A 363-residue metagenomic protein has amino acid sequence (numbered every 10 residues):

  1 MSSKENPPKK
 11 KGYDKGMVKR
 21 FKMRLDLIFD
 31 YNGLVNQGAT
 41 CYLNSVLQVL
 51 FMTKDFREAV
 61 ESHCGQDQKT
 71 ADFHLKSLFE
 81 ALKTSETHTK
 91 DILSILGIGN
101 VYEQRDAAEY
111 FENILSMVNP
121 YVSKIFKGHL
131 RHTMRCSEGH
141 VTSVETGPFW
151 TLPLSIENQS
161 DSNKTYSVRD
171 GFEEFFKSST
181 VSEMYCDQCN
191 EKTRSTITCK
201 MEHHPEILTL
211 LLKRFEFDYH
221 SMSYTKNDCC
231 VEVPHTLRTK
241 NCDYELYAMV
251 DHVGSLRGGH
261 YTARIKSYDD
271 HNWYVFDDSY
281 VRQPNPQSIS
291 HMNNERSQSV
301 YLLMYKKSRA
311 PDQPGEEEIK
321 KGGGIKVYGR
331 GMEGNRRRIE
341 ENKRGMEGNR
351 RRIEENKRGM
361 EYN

Functional and structural regions predicted by a protein language model:
S2, V18-F21, M52-P153, N190: Papain-like cysteine protease catalytic cores
S2-F29, V60-K69, S77, A81-L82 (+2 more regions): Exposed substrate/partner-binding surface patches
L34, H129, S179-S182: Residue-level signal for mature regions of secreted extracellular proteins and peptides
L34-V49, Y102-F111, G258-Y261, L303: Active-site nucleophilic cysteine motif
V35, M134-S137, M184-D187: Cys/His/Pro-rich metal-binding microdomains
A39-T40, N44, D72-K76, A108-E112 (+2 more regions): Non-catalytic, well-ordered alpha-helical scaffold segments
C41, C136, L210: Carboxylate-rich, divalent-cation-coordinating active-site regions
Y328, M332-N363: Long, intrinsically disordered low-complexity tandem-repeat segments
